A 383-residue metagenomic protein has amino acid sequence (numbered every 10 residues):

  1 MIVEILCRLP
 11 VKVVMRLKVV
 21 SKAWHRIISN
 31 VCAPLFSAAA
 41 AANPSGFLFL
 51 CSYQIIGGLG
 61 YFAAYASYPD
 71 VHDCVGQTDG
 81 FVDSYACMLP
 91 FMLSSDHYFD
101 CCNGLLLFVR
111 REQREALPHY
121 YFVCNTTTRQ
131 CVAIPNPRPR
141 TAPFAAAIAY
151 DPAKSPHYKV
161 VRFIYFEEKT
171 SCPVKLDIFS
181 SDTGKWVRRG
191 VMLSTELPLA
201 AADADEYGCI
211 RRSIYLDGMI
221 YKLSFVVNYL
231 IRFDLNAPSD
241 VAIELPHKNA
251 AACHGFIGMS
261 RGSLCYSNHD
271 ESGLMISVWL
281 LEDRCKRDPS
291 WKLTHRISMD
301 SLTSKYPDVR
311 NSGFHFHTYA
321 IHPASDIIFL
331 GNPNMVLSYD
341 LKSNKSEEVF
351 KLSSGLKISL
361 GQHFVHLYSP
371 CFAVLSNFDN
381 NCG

Functional and structural regions predicted by a protein language model:
M1-G383: N-terminal entry/capping and adjacent linker segments that precede and initiate structured domains
